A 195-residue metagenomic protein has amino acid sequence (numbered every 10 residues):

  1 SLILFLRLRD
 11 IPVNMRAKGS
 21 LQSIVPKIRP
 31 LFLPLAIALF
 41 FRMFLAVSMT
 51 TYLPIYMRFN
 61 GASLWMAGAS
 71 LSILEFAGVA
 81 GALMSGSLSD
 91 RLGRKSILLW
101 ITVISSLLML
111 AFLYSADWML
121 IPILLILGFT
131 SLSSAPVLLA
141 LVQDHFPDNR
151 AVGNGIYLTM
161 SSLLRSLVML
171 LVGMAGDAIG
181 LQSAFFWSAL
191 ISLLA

Functional and structural regions predicted by a protein language model:
S1-R16, A195: C-terminal membrane-cytosol helix-exit motif in multi-pass small-molecule transporters
R9-L35: Juxtamembrane intracellular "pre-TM" segments in multi-pass secondary transporters
P30-A82: Extracytoplasmic gate region of multi-pass secondary transporters
F40, M119-S133: Hydrophobic core of transmembrane alpha-helices in multi-pass small-molecule transporters, especially MFS/SLC-type
G81-G93, G176-D177: Helix-to-loop junctions at the C-terminal end of transmembrane segments in multipass secondary transporters
S96-A111: Structural signature of the two symmetry-related core transmembrane helices
S133-F146: Intracellular juxtamembrane helix-capping segments at the cytosolic ends of symmetry-related transmembrane helices
H145-L181: A late C-terminal transmembrane helix in Major Facilitator Superfamily
